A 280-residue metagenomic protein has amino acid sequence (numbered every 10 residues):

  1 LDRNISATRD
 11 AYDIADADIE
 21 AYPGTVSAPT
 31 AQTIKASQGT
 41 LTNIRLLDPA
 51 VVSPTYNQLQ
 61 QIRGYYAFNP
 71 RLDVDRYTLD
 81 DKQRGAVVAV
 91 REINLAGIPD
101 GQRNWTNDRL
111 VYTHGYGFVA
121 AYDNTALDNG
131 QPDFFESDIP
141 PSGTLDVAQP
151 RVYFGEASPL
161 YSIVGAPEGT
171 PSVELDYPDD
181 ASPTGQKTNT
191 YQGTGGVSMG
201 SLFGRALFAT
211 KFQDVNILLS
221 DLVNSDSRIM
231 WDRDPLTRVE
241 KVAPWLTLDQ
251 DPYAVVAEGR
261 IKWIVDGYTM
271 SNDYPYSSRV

Functional and structural regions predicted by a protein language model:
L1-V280: Soluble extracytoplasmic regions of secretory-pathway and membrane proteins
